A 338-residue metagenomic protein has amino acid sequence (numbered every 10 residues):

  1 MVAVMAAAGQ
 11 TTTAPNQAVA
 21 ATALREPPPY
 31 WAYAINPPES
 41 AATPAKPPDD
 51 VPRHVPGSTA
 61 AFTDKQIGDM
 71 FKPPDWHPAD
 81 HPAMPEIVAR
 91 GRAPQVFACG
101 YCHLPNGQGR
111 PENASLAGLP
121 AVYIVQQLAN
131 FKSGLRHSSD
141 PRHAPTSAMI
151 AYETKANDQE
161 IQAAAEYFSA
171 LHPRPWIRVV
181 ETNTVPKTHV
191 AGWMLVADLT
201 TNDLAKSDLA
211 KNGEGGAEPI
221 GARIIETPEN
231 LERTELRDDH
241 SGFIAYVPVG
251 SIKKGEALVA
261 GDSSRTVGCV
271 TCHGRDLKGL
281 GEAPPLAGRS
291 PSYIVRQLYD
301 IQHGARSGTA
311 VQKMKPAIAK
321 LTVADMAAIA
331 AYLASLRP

Functional and structural regions predicted by a protein language model:
M1-A6: Bacterial N-terminal signal peptides
T12-F97, R136-G268, H303-P338: Flexible coil segments in periplasmic/lumen-exposed cytochrome c-class electron-transfer proteins
G100, A117, V125, H137-S139: Non-cytosolic head/periplasmic domains of membrane-anchored proteins
Y101, T271: Short, cysteine/histidine-rich loop/knuckle motifs that typically chelate Zn2+
P105, R275: Cys/His-rich metal-chelating microdomains
R110-L116, G281-A287: Short cysteine/histidine-rich zinc-coordinating motifs and their immediately flanking basic loops
P120-K132, S290-Q302: Short microdomains enriched in Cys/His and/or Lys/Arg
G268, D276-A283, S290-V295, Q302-A305: Intrinsically disordered, low-complexity segments enriched in Gly and acidic/Ser/Thr residues that form flexible
